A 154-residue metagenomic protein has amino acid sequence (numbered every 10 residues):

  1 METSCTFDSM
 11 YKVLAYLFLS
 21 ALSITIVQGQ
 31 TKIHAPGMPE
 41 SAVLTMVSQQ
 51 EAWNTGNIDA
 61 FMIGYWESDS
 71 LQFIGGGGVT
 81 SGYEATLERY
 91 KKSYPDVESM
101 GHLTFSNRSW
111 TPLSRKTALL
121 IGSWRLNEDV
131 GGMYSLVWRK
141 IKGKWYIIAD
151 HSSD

Functional and structural regions predicted by a protein language model:
M1-I33: Bacterial Sec-dependent N-terminal signal peptides
L14, T25-G64, A85: Short, low-complexity N-terminal intrinsically disordered segments enriched in polar/charged residues
Q49, F61-M62, S70-L71, G82 (+3 more regions): Hydrophobic pocket/interface hotspot
W66, G77, S109, S123-W124 (+1 more regions): A mature extracytoplasmic/lumenal domain signature
E67, L113-S114, I141: Structural motif
S70-S81, D96-S99: A short gly/proline-enriched turn/hairpin at secondary-structure junctions
A85-V130: Surface-exposed, charged secondary-structure patches
G131-D154: Short beta-strand edge/turn micro-motifs at domain boundaries
